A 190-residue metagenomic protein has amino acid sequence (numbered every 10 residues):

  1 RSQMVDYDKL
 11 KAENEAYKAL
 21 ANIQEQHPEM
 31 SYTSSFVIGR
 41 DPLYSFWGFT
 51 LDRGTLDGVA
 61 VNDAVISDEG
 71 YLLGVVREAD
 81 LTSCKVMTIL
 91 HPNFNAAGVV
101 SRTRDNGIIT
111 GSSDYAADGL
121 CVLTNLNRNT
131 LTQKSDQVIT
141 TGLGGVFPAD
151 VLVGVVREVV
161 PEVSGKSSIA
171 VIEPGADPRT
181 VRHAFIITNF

Functional and structural regions predicted by a protein language model:
D6-K9, A16-F190: A secondary-structure micro-motif
